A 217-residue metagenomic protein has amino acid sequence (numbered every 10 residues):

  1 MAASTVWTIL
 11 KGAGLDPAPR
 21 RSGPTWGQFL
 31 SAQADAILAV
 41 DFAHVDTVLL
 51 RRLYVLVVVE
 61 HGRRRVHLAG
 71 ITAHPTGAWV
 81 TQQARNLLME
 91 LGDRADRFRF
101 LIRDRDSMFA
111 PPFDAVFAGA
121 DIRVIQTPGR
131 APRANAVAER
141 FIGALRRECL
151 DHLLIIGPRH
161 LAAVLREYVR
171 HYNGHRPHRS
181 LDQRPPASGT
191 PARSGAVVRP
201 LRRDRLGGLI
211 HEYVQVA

Functional and structural regions predicted by a protein language model:
M1-A217: Charged DNA-binding/catalytic regions of mobile-element recombinases
